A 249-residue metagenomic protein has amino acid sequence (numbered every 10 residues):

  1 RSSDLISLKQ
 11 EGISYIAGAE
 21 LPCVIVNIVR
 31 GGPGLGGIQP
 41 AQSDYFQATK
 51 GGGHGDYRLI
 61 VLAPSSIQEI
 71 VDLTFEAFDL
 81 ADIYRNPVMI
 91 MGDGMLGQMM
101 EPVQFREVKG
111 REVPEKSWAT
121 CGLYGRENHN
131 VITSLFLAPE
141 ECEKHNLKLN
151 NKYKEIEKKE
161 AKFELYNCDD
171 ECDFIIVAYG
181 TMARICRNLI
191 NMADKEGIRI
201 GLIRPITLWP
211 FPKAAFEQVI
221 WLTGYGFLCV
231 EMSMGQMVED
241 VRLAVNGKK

Functional and structural regions predicted by a protein language model:
L8-I13, G34-A41, D72-F75, M99-R106 (+2 more regions): Short acidic, glycine/serine/threonine-rich loops at helix termini
I13-C23, Q39-T49, Q104-R111, N246-K248: A glycine- and small-aliphatic-rich helix-loop capping segment at beta-alpha/alpha-beta transitions that lines
L21-G32, V113-P114: A glycine-rich helix N-cap at a beta->alpha junction
R30-G31, G92-M99, G180-M182, M234: Glycine-rich beta-alpha junction loops
G34, I38-A41, Q47, H54-Y57 (+1 more regions): Thiamine diphosphate
Q39-D93: Conserved thiamine diphosphate
R85-L165: Conformationally flexible catalytic loops at phosphate/diphosphate-handling active centers
